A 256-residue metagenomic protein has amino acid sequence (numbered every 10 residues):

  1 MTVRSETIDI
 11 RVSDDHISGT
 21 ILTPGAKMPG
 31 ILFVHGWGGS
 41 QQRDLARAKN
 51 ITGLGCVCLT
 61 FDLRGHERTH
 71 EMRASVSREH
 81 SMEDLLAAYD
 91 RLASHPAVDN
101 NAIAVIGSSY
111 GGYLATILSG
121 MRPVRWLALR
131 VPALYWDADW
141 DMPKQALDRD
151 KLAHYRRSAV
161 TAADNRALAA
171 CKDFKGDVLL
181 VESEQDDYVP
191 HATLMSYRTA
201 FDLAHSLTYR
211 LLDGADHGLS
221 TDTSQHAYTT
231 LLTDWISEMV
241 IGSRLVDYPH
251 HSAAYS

Functional and structural regions predicted by a protein language model:
M1-G25: N-terminal cap/lid segment of alpha/beta-hydrolase-fold proteins
W37-K49, L63, A192-T193: The serine-hydrolase catalytic nucleophile loop
R43, V76-P96: Alpha/beta-hydrolase active-site loop
N50-E71: Conserved alpha/beta-hydrolase
I117-V160: Hydrolase active-site cap/lid region
F174, L180-E182, D186: Short beta-strand/loop motif that positions the catalytic acidic residue of the alpha/beta-hydrolase fold
G176, P190-A200: Short alpha-helix in the alpha/beta-hydrolase fold that links the catalytic acid
A215-H226: Catalytic histidine-centered segment of alpha/beta-hydrolase-like enzymes
